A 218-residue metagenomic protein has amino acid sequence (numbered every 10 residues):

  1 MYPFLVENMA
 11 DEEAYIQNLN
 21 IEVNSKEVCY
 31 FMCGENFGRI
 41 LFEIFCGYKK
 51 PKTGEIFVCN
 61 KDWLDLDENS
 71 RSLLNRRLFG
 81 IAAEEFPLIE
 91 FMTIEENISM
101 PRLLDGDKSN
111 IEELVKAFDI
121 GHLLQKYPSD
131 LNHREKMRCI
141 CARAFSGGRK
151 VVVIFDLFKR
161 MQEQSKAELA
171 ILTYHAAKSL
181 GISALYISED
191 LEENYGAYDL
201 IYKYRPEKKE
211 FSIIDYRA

Functional and structural regions predicted by a protein language model:
C46: Helix-to-loop junction immediately C-terminal to a conserved catalytic motif
G54-L64: Conserved ABC transporter NBD signature motif
W63-G80: ABC ATPase NBD coupling module
E85, E90-G106: Q-loop/switch helix immediately C-terminal to the Walker
K108-L124: Conserved ABC ATPase "signature" region
Y127-K136: Conserved ABC ATPase signature
C141-A142: Hydrophobic anchor residue at the start of the ABC signature
G148-K150, E163-Y195: Conserved catalytic loops of ABC-family nucleotide-binding domains
